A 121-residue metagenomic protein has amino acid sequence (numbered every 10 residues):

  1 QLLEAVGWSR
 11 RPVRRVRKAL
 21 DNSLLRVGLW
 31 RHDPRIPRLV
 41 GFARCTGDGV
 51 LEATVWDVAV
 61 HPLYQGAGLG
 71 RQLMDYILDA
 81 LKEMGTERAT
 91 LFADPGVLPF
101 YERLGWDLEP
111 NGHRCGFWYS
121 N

Functional and structural regions predicted by a protein language model:
Q1-R14, H32-I36, G112: Short amphipathic alpha-helix that is part of the acyltransferase structural core
R14-A59: A conserved beta-strand-loop-helix scaffold within acyl/acetyltransferase catalytic domains
Y64, G68-Y76: Conserved acetyl-CoA pyrophosphate-binding loop and the N-cap/start of the following alpha-helix in GNAT-like
L73, V97-F100: Conserved short alpha-helix immediately C-terminal to the canonical SAM/SAH-binding motif I of Rossmann-like
M74, D79-D94: Conserved GNAT acetyl-CoA-binding A-motif
T90-F92, E102, D107-N121: Conserved catalytic-core motifs of GNAT/GCN5-like acyltransferases
